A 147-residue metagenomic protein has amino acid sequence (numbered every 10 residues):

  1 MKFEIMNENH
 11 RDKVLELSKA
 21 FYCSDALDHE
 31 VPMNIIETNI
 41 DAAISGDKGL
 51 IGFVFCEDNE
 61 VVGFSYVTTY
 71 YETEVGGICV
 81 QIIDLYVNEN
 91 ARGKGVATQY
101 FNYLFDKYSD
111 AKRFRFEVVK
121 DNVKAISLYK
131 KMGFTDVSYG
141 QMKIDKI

Functional and structural regions predicted by a protein language model:
K2-E16: A short beta-loop-alpha structural element at the N-terminal edge of CoA-dependent acyl/N-acetyltransferase catalytic
Y22-D41: Conserved GNAT-fold acetyl-CoA-binding loop/helix
A42-V54, Q81: A short helix-loop-beta-strand connector motif used in the catalytic cores of GNAT acetyltransferases and, in some
V54, E60-T69: Conserved beta-strand in the GNAT
G77-E89: Conserved acetyl-CoA binding element of GNAT-fold acetyltransferases
V87, G93-D106, S127, K131: Conserved acetyl-CoA-binding loop-helix of GNAT-fold acetyltransferases
R92, R115-I126, K143-I147: Conserved beta-strand-loop-alpha-helix junction that forms the acyl-donor binding cleft
F101, Y108-V118: Conserved GNAT acetyl-CoA-binding A-motif
